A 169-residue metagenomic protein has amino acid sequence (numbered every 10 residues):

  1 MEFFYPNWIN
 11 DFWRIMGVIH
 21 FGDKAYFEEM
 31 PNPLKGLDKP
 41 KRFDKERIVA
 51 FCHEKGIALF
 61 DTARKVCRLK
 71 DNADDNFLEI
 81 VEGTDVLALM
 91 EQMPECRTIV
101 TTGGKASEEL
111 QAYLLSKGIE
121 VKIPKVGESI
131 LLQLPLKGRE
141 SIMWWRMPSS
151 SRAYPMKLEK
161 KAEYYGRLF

Functional and structural regions predicted by a protein language model:
E2-L78: Short, surface-exposed acidic-centric catalytic microdomains
P6-W8, I15, D71-L87, E108-F169: C-terminal capping/extension of enzyme domains
A25-Y26, C96-R97, E120-I123: Short secondary-structure capping/junction motifs at helix and strand boundaries
R42-K45, L69, M93, W144 (+1 more regions): A near-ubiquitous, low-amplitude feature marking generic local secondary-structure context
A50-C52, Q92, K137: Generic structural signal for beta-strand residues in well-ordered domains
E54-Y113: Internal catalytic-core helix/loop-beta-alpha segment that presents or stabilizes conserved functional determinants
